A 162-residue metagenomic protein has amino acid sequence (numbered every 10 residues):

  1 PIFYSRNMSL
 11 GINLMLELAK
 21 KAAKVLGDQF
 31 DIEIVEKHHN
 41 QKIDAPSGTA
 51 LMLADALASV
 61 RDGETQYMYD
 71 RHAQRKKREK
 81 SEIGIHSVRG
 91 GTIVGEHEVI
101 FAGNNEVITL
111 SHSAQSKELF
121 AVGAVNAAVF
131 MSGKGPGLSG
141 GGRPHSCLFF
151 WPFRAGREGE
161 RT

Functional and structural regions predicted by a protein language model:
P1-S9, G27-I32: Rossmann-fold dehydrogenase core element
M8, I12-M15, P46, A50: Hydrophobic alpha-helical segments and helix-packing faces
L14-L26, A45: Rossmann-like NAD(P)H-binding beta-loop-alpha module
L18, A102, E158-R161: Residue-level recognition of conserved structural "scaffold" positions that shape functional pockets and channels
G27-F150: C-terminal substrate-binding/catalytic lobe of Rossmann-fold NAD(P)-dependent oxidoreductases
F150-T162: N-terminal low-complexity segments that are often proline-rich with Ser/Thr-Pro
